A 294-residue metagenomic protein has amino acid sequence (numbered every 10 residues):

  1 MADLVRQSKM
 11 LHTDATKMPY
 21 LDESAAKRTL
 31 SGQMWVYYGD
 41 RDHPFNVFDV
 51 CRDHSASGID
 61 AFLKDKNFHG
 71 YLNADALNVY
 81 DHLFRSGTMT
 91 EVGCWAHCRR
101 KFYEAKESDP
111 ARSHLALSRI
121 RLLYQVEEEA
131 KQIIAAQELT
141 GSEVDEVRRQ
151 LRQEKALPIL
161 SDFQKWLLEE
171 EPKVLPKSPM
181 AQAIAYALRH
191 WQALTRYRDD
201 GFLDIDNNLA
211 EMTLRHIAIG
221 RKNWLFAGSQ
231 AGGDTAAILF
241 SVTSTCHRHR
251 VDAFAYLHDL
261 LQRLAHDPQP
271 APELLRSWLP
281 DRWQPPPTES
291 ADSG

Functional and structural regions predicted by a protein language model:
M1-G294: Catalytic center-proximal scaffold of phosphoryl-transfer enzymes
